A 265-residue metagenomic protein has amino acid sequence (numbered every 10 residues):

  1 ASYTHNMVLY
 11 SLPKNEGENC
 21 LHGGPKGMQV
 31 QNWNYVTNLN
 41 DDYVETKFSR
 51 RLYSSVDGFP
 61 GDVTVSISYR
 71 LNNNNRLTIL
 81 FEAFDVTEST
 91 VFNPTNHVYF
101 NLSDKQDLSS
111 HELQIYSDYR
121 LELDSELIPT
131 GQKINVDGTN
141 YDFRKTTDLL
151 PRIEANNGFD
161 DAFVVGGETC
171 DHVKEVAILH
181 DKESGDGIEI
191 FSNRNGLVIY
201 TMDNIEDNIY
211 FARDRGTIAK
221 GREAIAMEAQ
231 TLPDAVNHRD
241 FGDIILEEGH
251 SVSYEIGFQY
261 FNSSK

Functional and structural regions predicted by a protein language model:
A1-K265: An exposed, glycine/acidic-rich loop-and-rim segment of catalytic or binding clefts
